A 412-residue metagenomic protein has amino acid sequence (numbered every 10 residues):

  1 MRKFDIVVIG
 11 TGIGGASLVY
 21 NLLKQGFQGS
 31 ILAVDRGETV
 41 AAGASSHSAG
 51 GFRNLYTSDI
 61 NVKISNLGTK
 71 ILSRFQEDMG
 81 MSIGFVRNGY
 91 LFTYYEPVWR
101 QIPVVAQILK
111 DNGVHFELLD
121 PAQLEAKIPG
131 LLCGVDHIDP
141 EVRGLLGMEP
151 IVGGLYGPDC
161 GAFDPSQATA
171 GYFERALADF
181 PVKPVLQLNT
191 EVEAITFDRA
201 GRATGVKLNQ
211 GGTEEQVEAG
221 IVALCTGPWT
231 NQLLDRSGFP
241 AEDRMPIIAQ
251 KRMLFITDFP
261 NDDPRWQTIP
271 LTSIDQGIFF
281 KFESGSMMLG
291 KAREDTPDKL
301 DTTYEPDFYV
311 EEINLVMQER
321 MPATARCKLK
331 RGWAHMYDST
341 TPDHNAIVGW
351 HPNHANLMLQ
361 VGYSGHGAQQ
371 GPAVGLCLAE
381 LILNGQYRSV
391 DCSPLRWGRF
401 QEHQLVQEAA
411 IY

Functional and structural regions predicted by a protein language model:
M1-G14, L32: Beta1/beta-strand and adjacent pyrophosphate-binding region of the FAD-binding site in flavoprotein oxidoreductases
G14, T39, W229: Conserved Rossmann-like nucleotide-cofactor binding loop
S17-K24, G50-R53, K70, R74 (+3 more regions): Active-site substrate-recognition segment that forms the wall of the catalytic cavity or substrate channel
L23-A44: Glycine-rich FAD pyrophosphate-binding loop
A49-P140, G277-F279: Dinucleotide-binding Rossmann-like beta1-alpha1 core, especially the glycine-rich loop that anchors the ADP
P97-P181, Q187, A194-R202: Flavin (FAD/FMN) cofactor-binding and adjacent substrate-gating region of FAD-dependent oxidoreductase domains
A122-C133, Q250, D307-V406: Flavin (FAD/FMN) cofactor-binding core of flavoprotein oxidoreductases
